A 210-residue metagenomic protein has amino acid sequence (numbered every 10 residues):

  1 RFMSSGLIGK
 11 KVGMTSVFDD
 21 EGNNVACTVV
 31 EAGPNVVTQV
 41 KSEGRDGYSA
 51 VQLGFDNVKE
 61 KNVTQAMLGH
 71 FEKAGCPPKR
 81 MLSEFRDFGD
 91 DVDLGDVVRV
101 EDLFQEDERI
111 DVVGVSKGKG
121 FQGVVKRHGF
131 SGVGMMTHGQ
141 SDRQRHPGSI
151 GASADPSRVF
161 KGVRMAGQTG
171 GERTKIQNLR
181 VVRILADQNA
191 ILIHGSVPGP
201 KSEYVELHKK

Functional and structural regions predicted by a protein language model:
F2-K210: Extended basic (Lys/Arg/His-rich) segments that typically form rRNA-contacting surfaces in ribosomal proteins
